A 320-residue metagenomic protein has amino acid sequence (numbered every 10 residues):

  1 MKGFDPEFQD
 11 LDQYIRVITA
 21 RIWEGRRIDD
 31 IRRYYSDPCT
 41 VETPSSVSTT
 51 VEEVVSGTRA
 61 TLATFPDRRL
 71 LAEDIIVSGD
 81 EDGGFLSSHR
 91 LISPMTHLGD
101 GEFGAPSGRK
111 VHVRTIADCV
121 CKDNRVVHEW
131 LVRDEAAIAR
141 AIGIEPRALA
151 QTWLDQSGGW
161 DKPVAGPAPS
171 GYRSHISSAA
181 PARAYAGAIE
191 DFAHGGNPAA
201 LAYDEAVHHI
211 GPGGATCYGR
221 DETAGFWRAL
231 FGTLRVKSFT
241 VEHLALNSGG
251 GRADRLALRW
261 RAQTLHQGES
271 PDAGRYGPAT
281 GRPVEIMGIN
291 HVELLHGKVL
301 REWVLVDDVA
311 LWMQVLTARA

Functional and structural regions predicted by a protein language model:
M1-A320: C-terminal and inter-domain tail/linker signature
